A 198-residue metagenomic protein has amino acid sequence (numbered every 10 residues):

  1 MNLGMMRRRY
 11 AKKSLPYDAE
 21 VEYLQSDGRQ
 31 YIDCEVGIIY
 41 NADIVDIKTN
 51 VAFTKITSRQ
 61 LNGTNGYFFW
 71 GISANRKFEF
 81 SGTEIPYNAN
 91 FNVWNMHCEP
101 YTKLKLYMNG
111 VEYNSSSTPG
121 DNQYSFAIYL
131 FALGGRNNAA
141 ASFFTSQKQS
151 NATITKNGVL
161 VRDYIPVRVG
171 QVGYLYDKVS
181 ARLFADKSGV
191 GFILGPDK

Functional and structural regions predicted by a protein language model:
M1-V21, S180-K198: Enriched but not universal
P16-S81, K156-R162: Extracellular glycan-recognition modules
A74-M96: Short, aromatic/His-centered strand-loop micro-motif at the edge of beta-sheets
T83-P86, V111-S116, V159-D163: Surface-exposed loop/edge segments in extracytoplasmic proteins
N88-V111, T155-N157: Localized edge beta-strand/strand-to-loop motifs within extracellular or lumenal beta-rich domains
S116-K148: Flexible glycan-contacting loops in extracellular carbohydrate-active proteins
S150-I154: Extracellular beta-strand elements of beta-rich domains used for carbohydrate recognition/degradation or cell-matrix
N157, D163-V190, K198: Extracellular glycan/ECM-engagement signal in secreted proteins
